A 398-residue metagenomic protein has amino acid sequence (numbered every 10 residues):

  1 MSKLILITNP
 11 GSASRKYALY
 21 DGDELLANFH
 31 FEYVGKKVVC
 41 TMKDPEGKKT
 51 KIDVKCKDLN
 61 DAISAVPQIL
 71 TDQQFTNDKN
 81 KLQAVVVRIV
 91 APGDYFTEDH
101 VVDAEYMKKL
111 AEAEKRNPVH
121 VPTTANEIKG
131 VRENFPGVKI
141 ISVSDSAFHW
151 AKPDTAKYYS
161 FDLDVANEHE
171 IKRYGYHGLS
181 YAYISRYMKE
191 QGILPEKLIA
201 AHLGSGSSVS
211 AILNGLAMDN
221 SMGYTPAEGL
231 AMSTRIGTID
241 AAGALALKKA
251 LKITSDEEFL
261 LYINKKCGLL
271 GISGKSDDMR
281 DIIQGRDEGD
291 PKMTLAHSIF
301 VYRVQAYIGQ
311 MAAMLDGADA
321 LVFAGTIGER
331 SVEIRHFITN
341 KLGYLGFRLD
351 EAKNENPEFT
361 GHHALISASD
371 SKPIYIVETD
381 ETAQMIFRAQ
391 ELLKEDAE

Functional and structural regions predicted by a protein language model:
M1-L6: Extreme N-terminal starter segment of soluble prokaryotic enzymes
A13-K57: Short glycine-rich, Thr/Ser-proximal phosphate-binding strand/loop in the N-terminal lobe of ATP-dependent enzymes
L70-H120, K139-I141, A147-K157: Short beta-strand-loop/turn "lid" adjacent to the catalytic site in phosphate-handling enzymes
V87, P118-P122, K139-S144, W150 (+4 more regions): General beta-strand structural signal in soluble alpha/beta enzymes
F148-A250: Glycine-rich phosphate-binding loop of actin/hexokinase-like ATP-binding domains
L213, M218-L251, S255, L261 (+2 more regions): Catalytic phosphate/nucleotide-handling subdomain of diverse soluble enzymes
L251-A296: A mobile "lid/hinge" subdomain adjacent to the ATP/sugar-phosphate binding pocket shared across diverse ATP-dependent
T294, S298-D316, G328-E398: Internal helix-turn-beta structural module
